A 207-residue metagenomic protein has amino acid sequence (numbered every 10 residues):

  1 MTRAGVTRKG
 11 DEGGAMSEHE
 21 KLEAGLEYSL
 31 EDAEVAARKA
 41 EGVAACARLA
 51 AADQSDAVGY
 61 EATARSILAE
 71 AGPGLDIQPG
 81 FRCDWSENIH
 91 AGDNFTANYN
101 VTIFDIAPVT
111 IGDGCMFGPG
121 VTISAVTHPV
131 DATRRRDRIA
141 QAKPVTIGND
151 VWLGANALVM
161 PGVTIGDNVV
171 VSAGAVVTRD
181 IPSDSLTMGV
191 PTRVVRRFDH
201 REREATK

Functional and structural regions predicted by a protein language model:
M1-G74, T192-K207: Terminal amphipathic alpha-helical/low-complexity segments used for targeting or macromolecular assembly
H19-E20, I67, D137, P144 (+1 more regions): Short secondary-structure boundary/capping segments
V58, F81-A91, T96-T164, V190-K207: Flexible, glycine/small-residue-enriched loop-and-beta-strand segment within the central core of proteins
D76, W85, T146-G148, W152 (+3 more regions): A generic "structured core" feature
V163, D184-S185: Extracytoplasmic/periplasmic beta-strand context in beta-sandwich domains, especially the cupredoxin/COX2 CuA-binding
